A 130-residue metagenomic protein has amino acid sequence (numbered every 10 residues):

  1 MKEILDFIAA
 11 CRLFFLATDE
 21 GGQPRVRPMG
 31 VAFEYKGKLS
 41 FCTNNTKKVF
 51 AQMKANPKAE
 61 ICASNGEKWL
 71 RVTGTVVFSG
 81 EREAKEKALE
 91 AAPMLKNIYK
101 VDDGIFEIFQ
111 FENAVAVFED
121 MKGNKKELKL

Functional and structural regions predicted by a protein language model:
D6-E20, A59-I61: A short, Trp-centered hydrophobic/proline-enriched beta-strand micro-motif
C11-L13, P28, G37-L39, N56-A59 (+2 more regions): Short, surface-exposed beta-edge/turn micro-motifs
F15, L39-S40, R71, V117: General beta-strand recognition
G21-Q23, K68, E119: Short glycine/serine/proline-enriched coil/turn segments at secondary-structure junctions
A32-E67: A short mixed-secondary-structure module that forms the rim of ligand-binding clefts
R71-L130: Charged, gly/pro-rich active-site loop segments
